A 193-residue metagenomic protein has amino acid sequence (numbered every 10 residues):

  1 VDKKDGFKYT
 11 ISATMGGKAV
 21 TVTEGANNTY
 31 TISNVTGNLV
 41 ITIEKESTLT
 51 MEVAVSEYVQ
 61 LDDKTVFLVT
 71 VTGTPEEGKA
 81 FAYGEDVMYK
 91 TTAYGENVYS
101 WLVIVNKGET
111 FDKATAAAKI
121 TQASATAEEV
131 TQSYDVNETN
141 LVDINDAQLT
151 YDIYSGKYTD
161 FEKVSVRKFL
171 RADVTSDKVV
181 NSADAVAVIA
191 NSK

Functional and structural regions predicted by a protein language model:
V1, N38-K45, Y89, V103-I104 (+2 more regions): Append "Rare intracellular matches occur via the same short Y/T/C beta-strand/loop motifs
V1-D5, E46, T72-T74: Acidic, Ser/Thr
V1-T31, K79-F81, Y89, A93-F111: Surface-exposed interfaces of beta-sheet-rich extracellular modules
E24-L49, A118, Q122-E129: Conserved "repeat-terminator" motif of extracellular CCP/Sushi domains
Y58-D63: Short, solvent-exposed loop/linker segments at the N-terminal edge of repeated beta-sheet extracellular domains
T65-V69: Structural beta-strand segments of beta-rich domains
T74-P75, A82, A127: Solvent-exposed, low-complexity segments and loops of surface/extracellular structural proteins
Q122, T126-K193: Cellulosome-associated attachment modules in secreted, modular CAZymes
